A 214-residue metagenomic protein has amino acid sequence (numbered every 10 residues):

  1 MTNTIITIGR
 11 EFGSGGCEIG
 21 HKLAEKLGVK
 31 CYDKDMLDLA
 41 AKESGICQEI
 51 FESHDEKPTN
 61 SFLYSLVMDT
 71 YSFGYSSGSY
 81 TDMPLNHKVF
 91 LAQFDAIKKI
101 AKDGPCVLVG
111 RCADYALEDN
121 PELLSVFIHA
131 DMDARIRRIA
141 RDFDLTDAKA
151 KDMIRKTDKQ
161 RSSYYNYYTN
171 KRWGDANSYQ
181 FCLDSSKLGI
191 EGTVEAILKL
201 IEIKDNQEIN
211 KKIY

Functional and structural regions predicted by a protein language model:
T2-E11, G104: Pre-Walker A (Motif I) flank of P-loop NTPase domains
I8-H21: Glycine-rich phosphate-binding P-loop
K30-A41: Short beta-strand-centered segment that lines the nucleotide-binding/catalytic pocket of NTP-utilizing
A41-P105: ATP-dependent small-molecule kinase phosphotransfer cores that center on conserved nucleotide phosphate-binding segments
E56, N60-V67, Y71, T146-I190: Small-molecule kinase domains that catalyze NTP-dependent phosphoryl transfer to phosphate-bearing small molecules
F94-K98, Y167-Y214: NTP-dependent small-molecule kinase module
I100, A113-D119, R138: RNA pseudouridine synthases
D119-D142, D147-R155: Conserved phosphate-donor/acceptor-positioning beta-strand/loop module used by diverse small-molecule
